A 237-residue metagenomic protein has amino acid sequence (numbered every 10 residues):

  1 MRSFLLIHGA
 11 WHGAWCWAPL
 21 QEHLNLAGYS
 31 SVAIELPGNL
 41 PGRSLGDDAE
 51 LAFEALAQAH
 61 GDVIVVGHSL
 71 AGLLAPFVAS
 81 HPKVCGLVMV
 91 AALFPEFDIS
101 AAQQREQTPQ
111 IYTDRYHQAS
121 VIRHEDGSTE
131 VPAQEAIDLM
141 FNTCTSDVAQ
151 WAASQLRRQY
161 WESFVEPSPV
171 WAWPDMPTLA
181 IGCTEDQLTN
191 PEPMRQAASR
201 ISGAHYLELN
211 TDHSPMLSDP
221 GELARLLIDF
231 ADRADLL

Functional and structural regions predicted by a protein language model:
R2-P41: Conserved HGGG/HGGXW glycine-rich cap/lid loop of the alpha/beta-hydrolase fold
A33-I64, A79, A101-E106, Q110: Active-site loop/oxyanion-hole signature of alpha/beta-hydrolase fold enzymes
D48, L217-A231: Post-His helix in hydrolase/transferase enzymes
V66-A71, A75: Gly/Ala-rich beta-loop-alpha elbow adjacent to hydrolase catalytic centers
S80-V84, V88-E125, Y160-S163, N190: Flexible "cap/lid" loop of the alpha/beta hydrolase fold
S154-W171: Active-site nucleophile elbow and catalytic-triad environment of alpha/beta-hydrolase enzymes
P174, A180-G182: Short beta-strand/loop motif that positions the catalytic acidic residue of the alpha/beta-hydrolase fold
T184-N210, L217, D229-F230: Conserved loop-alpha-helix segment in the C-terminal half of the alpha/beta-hydrolase fold that carries the catalytic
